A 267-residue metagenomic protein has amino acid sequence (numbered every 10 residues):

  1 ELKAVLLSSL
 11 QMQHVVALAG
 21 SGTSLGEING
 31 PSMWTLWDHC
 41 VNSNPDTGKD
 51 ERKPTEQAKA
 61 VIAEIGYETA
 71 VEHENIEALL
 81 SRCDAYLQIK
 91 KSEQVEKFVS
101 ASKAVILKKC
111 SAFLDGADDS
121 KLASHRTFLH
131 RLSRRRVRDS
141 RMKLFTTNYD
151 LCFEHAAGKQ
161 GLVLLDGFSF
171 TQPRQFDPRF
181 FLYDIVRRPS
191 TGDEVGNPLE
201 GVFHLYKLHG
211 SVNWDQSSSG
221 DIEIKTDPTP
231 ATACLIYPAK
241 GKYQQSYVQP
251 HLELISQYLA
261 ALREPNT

Functional and structural regions predicted by a protein language model:
E1, L122-L129, F181-G192, Y243-A260: A Trp-anchored, charged/polar loop motif used as the substrate-binding/catalytic surface of acyl/ester-handling
E1-H155, L162-L164: Gly/serine-rich nucleotide phosphate-binding loop at the start of the catalytic core of nucleotide/ADP-ribose-handling
L7, N197, Y247: Residue-level marker of regulatory loop/turn positions in helix-turn-helix DNA-binding domains and in histidine
V16-G22, N148, K207-H209, A231-T267: Glycine-rich anion-binding loop/nest that anchors nucleotide
G26-E27, S217, Q244: A generic structural signal for short coil/turn motifs at secondary-structure boundaries
E56-I89, R135-K240, P250: Extended, H/D-rich, highly charged conserved domains that either
S111-G116, R179-F180, G241-Q244: Short, basic, glycine/proline-bearing loop/turn elements
